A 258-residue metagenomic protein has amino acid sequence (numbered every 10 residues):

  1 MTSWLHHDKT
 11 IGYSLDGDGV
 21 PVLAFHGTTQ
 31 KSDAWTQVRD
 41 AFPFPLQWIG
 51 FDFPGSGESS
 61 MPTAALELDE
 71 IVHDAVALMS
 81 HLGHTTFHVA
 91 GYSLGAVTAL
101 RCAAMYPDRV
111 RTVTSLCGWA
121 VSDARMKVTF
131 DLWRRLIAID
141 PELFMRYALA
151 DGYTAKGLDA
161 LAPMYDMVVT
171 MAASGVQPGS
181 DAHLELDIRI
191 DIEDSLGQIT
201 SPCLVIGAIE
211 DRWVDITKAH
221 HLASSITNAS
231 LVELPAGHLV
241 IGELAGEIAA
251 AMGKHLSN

Functional and structural regions predicted by a protein language model:
K9-M61: Conserved HGGG/HGGXW glycine-rich cap/lid loop of the alpha/beta-hydrolase fold
D40, I49-A90: Active-site loop/oxyanion-hole signature of alpha/beta-hydrolase fold enzymes
G91-G95, A99: Gly/Ala-rich beta-loop-alpha elbow adjacent to hydrolase catalytic centers
L100, A104-M105, V110-D140: Flexible "cap/lid" loop of the alpha/beta hydrolase fold
A124-M126, E142-S195: Conserved alpha/beta-hydrolase catalytic His-Asp/Glu region
I199, V205-G207, D211: Short beta-strand/loop motif that positions the catalytic acidic residue of the alpha/beta-hydrolase fold
R212-K218: Conserved alpha/beta-hydrolase "acid-adjacent" motif
A236-A249: Catalytic histidine-centered segment of alpha/beta-hydrolase-like enzymes
